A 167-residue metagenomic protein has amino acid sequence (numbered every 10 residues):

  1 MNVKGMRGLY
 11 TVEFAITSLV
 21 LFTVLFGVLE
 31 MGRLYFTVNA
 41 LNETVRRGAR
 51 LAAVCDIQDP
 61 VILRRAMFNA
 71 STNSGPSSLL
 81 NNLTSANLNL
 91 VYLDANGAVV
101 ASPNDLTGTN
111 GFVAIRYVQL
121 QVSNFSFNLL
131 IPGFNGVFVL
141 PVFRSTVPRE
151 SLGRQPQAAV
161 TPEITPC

Functional and structural regions predicted by a protein language model:
M1-N69: Alpha-helical assembly-interface signal, strongest on the long, hydrophobic N-terminal helix that forms
R50-C167: Short, conserved structural patches
